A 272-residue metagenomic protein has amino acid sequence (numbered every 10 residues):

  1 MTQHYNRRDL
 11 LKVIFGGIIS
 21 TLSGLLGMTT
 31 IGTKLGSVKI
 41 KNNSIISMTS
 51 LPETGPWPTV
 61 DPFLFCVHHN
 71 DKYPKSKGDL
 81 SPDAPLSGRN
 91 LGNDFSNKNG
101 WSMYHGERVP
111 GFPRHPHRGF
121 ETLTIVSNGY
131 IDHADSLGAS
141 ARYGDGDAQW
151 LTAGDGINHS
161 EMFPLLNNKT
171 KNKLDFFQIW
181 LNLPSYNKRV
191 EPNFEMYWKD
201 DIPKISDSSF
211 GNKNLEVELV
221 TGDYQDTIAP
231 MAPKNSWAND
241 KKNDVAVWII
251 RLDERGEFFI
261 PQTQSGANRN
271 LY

Functional and structural regions predicted by a protein language model:
T2-I18: N-terminal secretory signal peptides and thylakoid transit peptides that target proteins across membranes
Q3-H4, L22-T49: C-terminal segment of N-terminal export signals and the immediately downstream linker at the start of the mature
G36-I125: N-terminal, Lys/Arg-enriched amphipathic/low-complexity engagement segments that precede the first folded domain
P116-I131, W180-L183, I249-D253, N268-Y272: Short, conserved beta-strand element in jelly-roll/cupin
I125-G144: A short beta-strand-loop-beta hairpin characteristic of the jelly-roll/cupin
Y143-N158: Conserved metal-binding segment of the jelly-roll/cupin
G154-Y186: Ligand-binding loop in jelly-roll beta-barrel domains
N182-N270: Conserved, well-structured core segments that form or line functional sites
